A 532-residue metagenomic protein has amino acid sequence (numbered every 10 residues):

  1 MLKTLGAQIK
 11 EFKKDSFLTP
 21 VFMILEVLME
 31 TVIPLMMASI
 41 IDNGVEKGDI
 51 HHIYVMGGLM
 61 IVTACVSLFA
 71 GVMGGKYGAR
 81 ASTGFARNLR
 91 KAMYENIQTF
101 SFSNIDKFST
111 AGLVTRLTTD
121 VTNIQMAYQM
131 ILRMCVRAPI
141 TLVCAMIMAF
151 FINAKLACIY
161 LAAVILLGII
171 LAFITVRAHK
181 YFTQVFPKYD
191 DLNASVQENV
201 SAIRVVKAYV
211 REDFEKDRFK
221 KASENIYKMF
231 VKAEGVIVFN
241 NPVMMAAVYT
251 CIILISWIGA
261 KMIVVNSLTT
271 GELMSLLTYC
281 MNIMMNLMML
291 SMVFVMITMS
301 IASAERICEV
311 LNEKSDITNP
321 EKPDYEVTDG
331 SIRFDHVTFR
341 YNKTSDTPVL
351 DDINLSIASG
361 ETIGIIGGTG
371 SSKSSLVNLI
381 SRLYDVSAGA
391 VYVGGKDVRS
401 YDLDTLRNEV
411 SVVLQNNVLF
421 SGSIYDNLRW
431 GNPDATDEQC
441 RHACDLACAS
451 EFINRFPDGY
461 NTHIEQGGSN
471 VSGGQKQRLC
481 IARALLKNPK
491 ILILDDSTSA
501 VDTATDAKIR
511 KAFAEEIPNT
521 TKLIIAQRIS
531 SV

Functional and structural regions predicted by a protein language model:
M1-E30, M37, V45-L59, V66 (+15 more regions): Membrane-integrated ABC transporters
K10-K13, T99-S103, T119-L132, V136 (+6 more regions): An intracellular "coupling" helix at the cytosolic face of ABC transporter transmembrane type-1 domains
E11, D15-L28, S39, M60-T63 (+3 more regions): Transmembrane helices of ABC transporter permease
P20, I24-V32, C65-V72, I124-A127 (+6 more regions): Hydrophobic alpha-helical transmembrane bundles that constitute the permease/transmembrane domains of multi-pass
K47, T83, K91-T115, T119-V121 (+5 more regions): Short intracellular "coupling" helices and adjacent cytoplasmic loop segments at the cytosolic face of multi-pass
D49-I53, M148-A162, K232-R306, V310-L311: Helix-loop-helix
M146, Y249-I252, S256, S381-R382 (+2 more regions): Post-Walker A connector loop of ABC transporter nucleotide-binding domains
Y325-V532: ABC-type nucleotide-binding domain
